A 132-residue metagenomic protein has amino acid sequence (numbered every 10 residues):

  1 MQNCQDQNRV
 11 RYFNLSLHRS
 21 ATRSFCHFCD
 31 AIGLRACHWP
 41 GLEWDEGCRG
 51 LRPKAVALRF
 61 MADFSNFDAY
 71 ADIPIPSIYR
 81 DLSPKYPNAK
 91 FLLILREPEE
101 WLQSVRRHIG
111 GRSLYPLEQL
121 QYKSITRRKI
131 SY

Functional and structural regions predicted by a protein language model:
M1-S65: PAPS-dependent sulfotransferase catalytic core
N3-Q7, R11, C48-R52, Y70 (+1 more regions): Proteins with a high burden of low-complexity, intrinsically disordered sequence enriched in S/T/G/P/A and R, requiring
N14-L17, P40, A71-I75, L95-R96: Short His-Asn-centered micro-motif
S24, D30-L34, R80-Y132: PAPS-dependent sulfotransferase catalytic domain
R52-A89: Conserved nucleotide-sensing/catalytic segment adjacent to the nucleotide-binding pocket in NTP-handling enzymes
